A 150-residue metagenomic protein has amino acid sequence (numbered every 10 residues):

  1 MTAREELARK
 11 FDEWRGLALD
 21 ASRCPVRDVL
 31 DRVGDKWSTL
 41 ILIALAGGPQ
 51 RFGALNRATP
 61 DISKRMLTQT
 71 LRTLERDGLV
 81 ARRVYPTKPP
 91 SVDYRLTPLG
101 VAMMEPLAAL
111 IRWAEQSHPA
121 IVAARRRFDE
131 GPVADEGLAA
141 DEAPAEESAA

Functional and structural regions predicted by a protein language model:
T2-E13, L17, A21, E105-A150: Amphipathic alpha-helical dimerization/coiled-coil segments that flank or bridge DNA-binding/regulatory modules
L19-M66, T87: N-terminal helix-turn-helix DNA-binding core of bacterial DNA-binding proteins
G53, R72, V92: Residues within the helices of the helix-turn-helix
L67, L71-L74: Basic amphipathic alpha-helical segments that dock to polyanions
G78: Glycine-centered, phosphate/nucleic-acid-interacting loop/turn motifs that mediate DNA/RNA or nucleotide
R82: Short beta-strand "wing" residues that participate in macromolecule-binding interfaces
P86-L110: Basic, amphipathic "hinge/linker" alpha-helix immediately C-terminal to the N-terminal HTH DNA-binding motif
